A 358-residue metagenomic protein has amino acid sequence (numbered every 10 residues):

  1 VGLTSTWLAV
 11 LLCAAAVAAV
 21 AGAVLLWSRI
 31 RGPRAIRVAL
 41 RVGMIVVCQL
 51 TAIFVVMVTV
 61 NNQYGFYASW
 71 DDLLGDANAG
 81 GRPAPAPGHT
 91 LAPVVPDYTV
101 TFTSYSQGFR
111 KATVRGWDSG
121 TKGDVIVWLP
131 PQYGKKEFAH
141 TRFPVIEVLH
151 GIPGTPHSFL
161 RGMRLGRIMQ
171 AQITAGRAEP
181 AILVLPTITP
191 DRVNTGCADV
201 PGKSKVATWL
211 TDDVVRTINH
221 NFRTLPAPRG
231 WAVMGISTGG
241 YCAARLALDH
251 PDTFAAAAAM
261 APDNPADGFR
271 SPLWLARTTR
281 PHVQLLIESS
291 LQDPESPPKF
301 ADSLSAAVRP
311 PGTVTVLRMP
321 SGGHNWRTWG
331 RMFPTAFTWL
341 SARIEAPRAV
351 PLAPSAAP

Functional and structural regions predicted by a protein language model:
V1-P358: Non-catalytic cap/lid and distal C-terminal segments of serine-dependent acyl enzymes
